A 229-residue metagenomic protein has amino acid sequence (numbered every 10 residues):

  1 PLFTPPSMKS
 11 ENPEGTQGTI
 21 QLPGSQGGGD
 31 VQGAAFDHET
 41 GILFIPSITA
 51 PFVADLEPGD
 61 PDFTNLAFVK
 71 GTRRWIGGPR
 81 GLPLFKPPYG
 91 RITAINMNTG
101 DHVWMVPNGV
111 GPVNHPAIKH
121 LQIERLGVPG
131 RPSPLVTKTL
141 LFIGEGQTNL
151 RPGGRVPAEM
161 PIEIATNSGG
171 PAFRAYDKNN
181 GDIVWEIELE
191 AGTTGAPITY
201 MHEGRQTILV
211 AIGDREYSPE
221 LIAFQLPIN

Functional and structural regions predicted by a protein language model:
P1-N229: Beta-sheet-rich non-transmembrane sensory/scaffold domains
